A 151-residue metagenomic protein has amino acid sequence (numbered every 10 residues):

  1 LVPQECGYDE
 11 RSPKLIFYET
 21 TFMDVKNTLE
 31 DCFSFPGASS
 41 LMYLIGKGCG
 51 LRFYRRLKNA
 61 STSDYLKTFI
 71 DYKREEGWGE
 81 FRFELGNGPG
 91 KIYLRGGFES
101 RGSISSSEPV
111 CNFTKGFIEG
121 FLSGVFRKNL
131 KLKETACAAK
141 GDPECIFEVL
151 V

Functional and structural regions predicted by a protein language model:
L1-Y93, G97-N112, L130-K131, A138-I146 (+1 more regions): N-terminal accessory segment detector
C111-R127: Active-site helix/loop of acyl-thioester processing domains in fatty-acid/polyketide metabolism, spanning hotdog-fold
